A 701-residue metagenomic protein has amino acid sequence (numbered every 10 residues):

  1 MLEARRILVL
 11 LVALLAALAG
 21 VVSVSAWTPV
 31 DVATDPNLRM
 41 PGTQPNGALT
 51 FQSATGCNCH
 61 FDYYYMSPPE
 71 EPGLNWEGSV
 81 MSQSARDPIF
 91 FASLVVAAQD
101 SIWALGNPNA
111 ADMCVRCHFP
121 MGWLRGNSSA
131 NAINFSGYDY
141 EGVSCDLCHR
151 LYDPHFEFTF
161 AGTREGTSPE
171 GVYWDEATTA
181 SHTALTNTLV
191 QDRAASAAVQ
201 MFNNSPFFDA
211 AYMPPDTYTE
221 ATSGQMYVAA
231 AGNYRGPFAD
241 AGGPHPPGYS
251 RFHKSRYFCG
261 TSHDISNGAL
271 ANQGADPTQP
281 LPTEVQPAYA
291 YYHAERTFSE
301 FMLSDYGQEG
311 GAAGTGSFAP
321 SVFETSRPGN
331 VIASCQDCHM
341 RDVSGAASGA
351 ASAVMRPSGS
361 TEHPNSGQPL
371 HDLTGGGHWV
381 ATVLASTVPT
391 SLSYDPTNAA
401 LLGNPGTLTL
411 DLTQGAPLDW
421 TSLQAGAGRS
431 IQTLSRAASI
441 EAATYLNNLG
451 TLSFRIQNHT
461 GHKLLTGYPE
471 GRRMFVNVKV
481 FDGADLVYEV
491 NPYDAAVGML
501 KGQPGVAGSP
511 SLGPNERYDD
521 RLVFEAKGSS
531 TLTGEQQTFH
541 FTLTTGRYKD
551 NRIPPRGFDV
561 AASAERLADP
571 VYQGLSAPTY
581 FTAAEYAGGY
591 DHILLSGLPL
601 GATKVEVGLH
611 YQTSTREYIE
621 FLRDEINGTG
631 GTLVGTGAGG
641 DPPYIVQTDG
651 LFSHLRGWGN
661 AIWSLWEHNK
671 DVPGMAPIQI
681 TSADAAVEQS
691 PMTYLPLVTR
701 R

Functional and structural regions predicted by a protein language model:
M1-L11: Bacterial N-terminal signal peptides that target proteins for export
L10-G20: Bacterial N-terminal signal peptides
V22-A26: Sec-dependent signal peptide cleavage junction
W27-R39, Y65-A98, A130-E565, P570-P599 (+1 more regions): Primarily the internal scaffold of c-type cytochrome electron-transfer domains, especially repeated/multiheme c-type
N37-N58, P108-A110: Local sequence-structure signature of Cys/Sec-based thiol-disulfide redox active-site neighborhoods
V96-P108: Membrane helical hairpin/interfacial module
A111, R116-S128: Conserved, well-structured interaction surfaces
P696: Conserved functional hotspot residues at active sites or interaction interfaces
